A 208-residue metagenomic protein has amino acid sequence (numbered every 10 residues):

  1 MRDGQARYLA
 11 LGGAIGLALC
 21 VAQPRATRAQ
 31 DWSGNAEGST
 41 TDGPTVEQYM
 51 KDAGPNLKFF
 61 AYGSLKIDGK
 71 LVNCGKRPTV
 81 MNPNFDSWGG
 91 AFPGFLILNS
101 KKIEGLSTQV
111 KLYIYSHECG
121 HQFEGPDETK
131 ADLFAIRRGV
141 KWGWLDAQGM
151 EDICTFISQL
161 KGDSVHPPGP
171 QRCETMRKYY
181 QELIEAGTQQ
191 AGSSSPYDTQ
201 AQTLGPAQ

Functional and structural regions predicted by a protein language model:
R2-G12: Bacterial N-terminal signal peptides that target proteins for export
G12-C20: Bacterial N-terminal signal peptides
Q23-A29: Sec/Tat signal peptide C-region and signal peptidase I cleavage site
D31, A36-F92: Auxiliary, metal-adjacent structural segments of Zn-dependent hydrolase domains
V80-S107, C119-Q122: Active-site scaffold of zinc-dependent metalloenzymes
V110-E118: Short alpha-helical catalytic segment bearing the HExxH-like zincin motif of zinc-dependent metalloproteases
E118-K130, W142-W144: Catalytic Zn2+-binding segment of zinc metalloproteases
W144-Q208: Long, well-structured alpha-helical subdomains associated with metal-dependent extracellular/ecto-lumenal hydrolases
